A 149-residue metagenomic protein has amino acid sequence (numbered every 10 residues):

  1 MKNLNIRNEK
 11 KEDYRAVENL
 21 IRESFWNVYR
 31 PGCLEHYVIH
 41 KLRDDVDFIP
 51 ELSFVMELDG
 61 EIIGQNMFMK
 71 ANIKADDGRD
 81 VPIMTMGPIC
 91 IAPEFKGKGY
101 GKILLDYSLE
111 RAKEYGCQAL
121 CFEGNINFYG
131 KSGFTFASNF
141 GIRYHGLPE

Functional and structural regions predicted by a protein language model:
M1-E12, N19: Conserved N-terminal entry element of GNAT/NAT acetyltransferase domains
E9, G124-N125: Conserved acidic functional residues
E18, F25, Y29-M67, N72: Active-site rim helix/loop that mediates acceptor-substrate recognition in acyltransferases
G78-P93: Conserved acetyl-CoA binding element of GNAT-fold acetyltransferases
F95-Y107, C117: Conserved acetyl-CoA pyrophosphate-binding loop and the N-cap/start of the following alpha-helix in GNAT-like
E110-G124: Conserved GNAT acetyl-CoA-binding A-motif
E123, T135-E149: Conserved catalytic-core motifs of GNAT/GCN5-like acyltransferases
Y129, F134: Conserved active-site tyrosine of GNAT-family acetyltransferases
